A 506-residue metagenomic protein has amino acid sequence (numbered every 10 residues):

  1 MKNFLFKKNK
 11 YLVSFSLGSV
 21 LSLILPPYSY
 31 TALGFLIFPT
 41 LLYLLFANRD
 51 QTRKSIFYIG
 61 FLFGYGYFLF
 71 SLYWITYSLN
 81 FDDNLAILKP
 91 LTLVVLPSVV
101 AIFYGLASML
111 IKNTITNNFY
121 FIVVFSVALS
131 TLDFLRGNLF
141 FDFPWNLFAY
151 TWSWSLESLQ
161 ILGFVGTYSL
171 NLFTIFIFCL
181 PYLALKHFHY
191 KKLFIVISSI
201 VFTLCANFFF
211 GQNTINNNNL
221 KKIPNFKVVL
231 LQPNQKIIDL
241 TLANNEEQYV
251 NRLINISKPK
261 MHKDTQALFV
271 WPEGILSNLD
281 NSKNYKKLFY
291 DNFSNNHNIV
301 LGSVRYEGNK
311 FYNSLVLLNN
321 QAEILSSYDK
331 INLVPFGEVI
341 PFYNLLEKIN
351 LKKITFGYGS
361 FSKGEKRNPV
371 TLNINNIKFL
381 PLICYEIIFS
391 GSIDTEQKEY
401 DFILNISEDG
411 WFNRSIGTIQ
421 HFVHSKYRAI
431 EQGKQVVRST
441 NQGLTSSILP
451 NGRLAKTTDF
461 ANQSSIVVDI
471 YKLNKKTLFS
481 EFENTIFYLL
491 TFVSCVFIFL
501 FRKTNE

Functional and structural regions predicted by a protein language model:
K2-I215, R414, S425, T440-T445 (+2 more regions): Membrane-embedded alpha-helical bundles of multi-pass enzymes that act on lipidic or dolichyl-linked glycan substrates
T214-F482: Soluble catalytic domains of enzymes that build or remodel membrane lipids, polysaccharides, and related
